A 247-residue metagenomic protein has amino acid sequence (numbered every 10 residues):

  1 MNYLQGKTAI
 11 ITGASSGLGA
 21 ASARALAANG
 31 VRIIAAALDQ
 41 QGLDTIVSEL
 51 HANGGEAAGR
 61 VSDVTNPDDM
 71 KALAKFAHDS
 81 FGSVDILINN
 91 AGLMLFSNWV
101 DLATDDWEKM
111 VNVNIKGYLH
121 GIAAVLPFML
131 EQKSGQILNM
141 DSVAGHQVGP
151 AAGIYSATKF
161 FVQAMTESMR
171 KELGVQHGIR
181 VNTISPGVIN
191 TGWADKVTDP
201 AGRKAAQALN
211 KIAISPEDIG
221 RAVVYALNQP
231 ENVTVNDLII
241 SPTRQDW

Functional and structural regions predicted by a protein language model:
T8, S15-S16: Conserved glycine-rich cofactor-binding loop
V31-I46: Conserved glycine-rich Rossmann-like NAD(P)H-binding loop of the short-chain dehydrogenase/reductase
Q40-Q41, V61-L73, T104: The beta1-alpha1 cofactor-binding region of Rossmann-like NAD(H)/NADP(H)-dependent oxidoreductases
N98-W99, D106-V111: Substrate-binding pocket helix/loop in short-chain dehydrogenase/reductase
I122, T158: Active-site helix of classical SDR
S142: Residue(s) in the substrate-gating loop at a strand-loop-helix junction that position the organic substrate next
I179, T183-I184, R203-W247: C-terminal helical subdomain
